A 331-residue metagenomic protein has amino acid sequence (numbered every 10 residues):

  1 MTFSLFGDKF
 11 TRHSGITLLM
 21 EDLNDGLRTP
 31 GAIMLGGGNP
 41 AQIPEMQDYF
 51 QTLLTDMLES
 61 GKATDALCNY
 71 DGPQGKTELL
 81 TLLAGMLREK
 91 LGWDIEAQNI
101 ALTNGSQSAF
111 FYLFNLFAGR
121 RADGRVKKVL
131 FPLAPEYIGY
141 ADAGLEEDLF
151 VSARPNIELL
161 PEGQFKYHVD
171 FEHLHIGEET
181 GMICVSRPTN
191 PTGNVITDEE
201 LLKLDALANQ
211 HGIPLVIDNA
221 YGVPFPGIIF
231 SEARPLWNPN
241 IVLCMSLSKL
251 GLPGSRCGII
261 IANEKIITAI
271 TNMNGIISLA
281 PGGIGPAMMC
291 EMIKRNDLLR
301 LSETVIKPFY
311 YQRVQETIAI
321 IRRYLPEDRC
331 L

Functional and structural regions predicted by a protein language model:
M1-Q74, G85, E89, H211-I213: N-terminal "arm"/small-domain region of PLP-dependent enzymes with the aminotransferase-like
G31, E89-D94, I321-L331: Surface-exposed helix-capping loop/turn segments at secondary-structure junctions
G38-Q42, Q107-S108, E136-G139, P188-P191 (+5 more regions): Short, solvent-exposed loop/turn segments at secondary-structure junctions
D65-H211, V216-N238, V242: Conserved core of the PLP fold type I
E232-N272, P281-G285: Active-site PLP attachment segment
I267-A269, A287-F309: Amphipathic alpha-helix from the class-I
E303-C330: Conserved PLP-dependent catalytic core of the aminotransferase class-I/II
